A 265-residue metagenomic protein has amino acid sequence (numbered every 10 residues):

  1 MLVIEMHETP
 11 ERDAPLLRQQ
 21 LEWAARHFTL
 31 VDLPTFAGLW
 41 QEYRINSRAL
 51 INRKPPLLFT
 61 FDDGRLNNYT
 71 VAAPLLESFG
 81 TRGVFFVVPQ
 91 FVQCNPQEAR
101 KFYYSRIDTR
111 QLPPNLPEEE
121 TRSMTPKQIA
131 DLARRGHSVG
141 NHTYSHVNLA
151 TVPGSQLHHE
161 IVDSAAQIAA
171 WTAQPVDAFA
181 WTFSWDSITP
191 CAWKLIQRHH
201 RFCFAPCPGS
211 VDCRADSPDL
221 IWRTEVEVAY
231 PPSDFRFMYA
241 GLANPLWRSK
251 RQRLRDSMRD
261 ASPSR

Functional and structural regions predicted by a protein language model:
M1-T60, L66-N67, T151-A178, F183-R265: C-terminal active-site subregion of NodB/CE4 polysaccharide deacetylases
I4-H7, K54-L57, E77-S187, P218-I221: Metal-dependent polysaccharide deacetylase catalytic core of the NodB/CE4 family, i.e., the active-site-bearing domain
Q19-H27, L75-F79, R135: A short, Lys/Arg-enriched amphipathic alpha-helix followed by its capping loop at the start of a domain
G64-T70, L75: Short acidic, Gly/Ser-rich segments with clustered Asp/Glu that frequently serve as metal-coordination loops in enzyme
